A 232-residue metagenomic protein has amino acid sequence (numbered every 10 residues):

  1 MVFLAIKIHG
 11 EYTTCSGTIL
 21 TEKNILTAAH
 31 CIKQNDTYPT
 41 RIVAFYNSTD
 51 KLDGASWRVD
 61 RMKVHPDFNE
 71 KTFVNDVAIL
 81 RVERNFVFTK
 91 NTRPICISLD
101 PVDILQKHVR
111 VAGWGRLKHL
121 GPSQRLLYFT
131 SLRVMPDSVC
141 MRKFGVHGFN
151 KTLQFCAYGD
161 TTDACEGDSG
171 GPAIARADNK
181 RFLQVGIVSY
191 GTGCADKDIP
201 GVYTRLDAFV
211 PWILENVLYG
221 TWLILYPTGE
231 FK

Functional and structural regions predicted by a protein language model:
M1, I6-E22, T72-F73: A conserved glycine-rich beta-strand in the N-terminal activation segment of trypsin-fold
V2, I19-I25, A29-H30, F129-V134 (+1 more regions): C-terminal subregion of chymotrypsin/trypsin-like serine protease catalytic domains
L4-K7, I25-A28, I32-E70, D137-C140 (+1 more regions): Conserved H-D interstitial segment of serine endopeptidase catalytic domains
I8, H30-K33, S48-L52, E83-F88 (+6 more regions): Acidic glycine-/aspartate-rich tracts in secreted/extracellular proteins
C15-T18, D163, G170-P172: Beta-propeller and closely related beta-sheet repeat lectin domains
I19, D36-Y38, E70-F73, P101-Q106 (+3 more regions): Extracellular/periplasmic catalytic domains that process cell-envelope and extracellular macromolecules
I42-V87, R93, D100, K118 (+1 more regions): Conserved catalytic-core segment of clan PA serine endopeptidases
V77, V82-E83, T89-D160, L206-P211: Chymotrypsin/trypsin-fold serine protease catalytic domain
